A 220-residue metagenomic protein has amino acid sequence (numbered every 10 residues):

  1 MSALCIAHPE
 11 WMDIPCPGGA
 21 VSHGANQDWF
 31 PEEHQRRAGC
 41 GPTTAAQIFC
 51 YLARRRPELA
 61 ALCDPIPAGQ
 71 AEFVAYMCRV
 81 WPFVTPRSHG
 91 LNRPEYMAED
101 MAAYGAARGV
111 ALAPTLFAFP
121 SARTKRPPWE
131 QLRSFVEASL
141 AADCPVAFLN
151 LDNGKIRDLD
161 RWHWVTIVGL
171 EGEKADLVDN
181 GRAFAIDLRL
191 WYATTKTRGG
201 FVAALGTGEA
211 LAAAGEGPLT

Functional and structural regions predicted by a protein language model:
M1-M97: Active-site-adjacent structural segments surrounding the nucleophilic cysteine of cysteine proteases and isopeptidases
S2-C16, A71-A210: Conserved active-site-adjacent core of cysteine acyl-enzyme catalytic domains
L52-R55, T207-T220: Long non-globular sequence segments
R56, A61-P65, F117, D152 (+2 more regions): Generic preference for flexible, low-structure residues
